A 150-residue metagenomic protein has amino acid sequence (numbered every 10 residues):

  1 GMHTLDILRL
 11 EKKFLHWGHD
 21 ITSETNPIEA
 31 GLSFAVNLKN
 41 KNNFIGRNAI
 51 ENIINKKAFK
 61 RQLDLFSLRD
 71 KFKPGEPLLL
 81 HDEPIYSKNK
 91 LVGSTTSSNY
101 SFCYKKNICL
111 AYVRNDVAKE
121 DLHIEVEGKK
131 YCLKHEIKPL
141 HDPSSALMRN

Functional and structural regions predicted by a protein language model:
G1-N150: Conserved, structured C-terminal
